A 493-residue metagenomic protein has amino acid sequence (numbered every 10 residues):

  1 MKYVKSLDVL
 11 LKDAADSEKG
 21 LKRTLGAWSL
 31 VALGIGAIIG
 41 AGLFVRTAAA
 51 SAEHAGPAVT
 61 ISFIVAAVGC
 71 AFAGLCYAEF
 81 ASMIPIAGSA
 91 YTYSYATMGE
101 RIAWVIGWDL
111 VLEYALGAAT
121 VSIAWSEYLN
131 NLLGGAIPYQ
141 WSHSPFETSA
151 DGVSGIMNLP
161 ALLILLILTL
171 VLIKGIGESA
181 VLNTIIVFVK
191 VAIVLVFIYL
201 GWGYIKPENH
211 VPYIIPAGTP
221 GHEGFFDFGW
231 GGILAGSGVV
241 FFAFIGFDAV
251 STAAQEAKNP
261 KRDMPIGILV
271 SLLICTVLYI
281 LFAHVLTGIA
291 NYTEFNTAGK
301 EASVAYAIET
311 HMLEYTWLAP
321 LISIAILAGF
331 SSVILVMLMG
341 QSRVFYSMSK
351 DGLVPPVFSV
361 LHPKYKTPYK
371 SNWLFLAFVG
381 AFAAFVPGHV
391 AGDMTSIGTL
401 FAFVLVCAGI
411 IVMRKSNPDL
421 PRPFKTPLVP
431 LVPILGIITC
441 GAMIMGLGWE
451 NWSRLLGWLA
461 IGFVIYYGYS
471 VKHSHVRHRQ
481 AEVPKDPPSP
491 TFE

Functional and structural regions predicted by a protein language model:
M1-R46, A52-P57, A71-L75, I84-A87 (+6 more regions): Membrane-interface "cap" regions at the ends of multi-pass membrane proteins
K22, V45-A150, I156, I274 (+2 more regions): Extracellular loop-to-transmembrane helix junctions
L25-F44, M157-L168, L200-G201, G221-L286 (+1 more regions): Hydrophobic, membrane-embedded alpha-helices of multi-pass small-molecule transporters
F44, I86, D109-E127, V239-A257 (+3 more regions): Membrane-helix boundary/coupling elements in multi-pass transport proteins
T92-Y93, G99, N130-W141, P216-G224 (+4 more regions): TM-loop-TM module centered on a large, flexible mid-protein loop between adjacent transmembrane helices in multi-pass
S126, I156-H210, I268-L272, T395-L405 (+2 more regions): Membrane-interface loop-to-helix entry segments
S126-G135, F188-T219, A283-A290, F403-L420 (+1 more regions): Hydrophobic alpha-helical segments and their helix-loop junctions in multi-pass secondary transporters
V153-I156, V357-T367, F403-N451, K472-Q480 (+1 more regions): C-terminal membrane-solvent junction of multi-pass transporters and transport-like membrane proteins
